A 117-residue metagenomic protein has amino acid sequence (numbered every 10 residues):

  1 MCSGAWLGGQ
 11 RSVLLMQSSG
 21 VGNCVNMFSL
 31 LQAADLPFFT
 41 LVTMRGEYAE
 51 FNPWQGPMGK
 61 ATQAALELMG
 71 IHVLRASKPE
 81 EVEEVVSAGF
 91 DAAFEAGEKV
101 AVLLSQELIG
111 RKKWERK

Functional and structural regions predicted by a protein language model:
M1-L41, R45-E47: Thiamine diphosphate
S3, S29, A64-E67, D91: Surface-exposed charge patches
S3, V25-N26, E50-P53, K112-E115: Short, well-ordered secondary-structure micro-motifs
M16-S18, V42-M44, L66-I71, A76-P79 (+1 more regions): Fold-independent oxyanion-binding glycine-rich loops and adjacent beta-strand/coil segments at enzyme active sites
G22-V25, A96-K117: Glycine/aspartate-rich loop-and-adjacent alpha/beta segment that forms the canonical ThDP
S29-Q32, G89-A92, K117: Short, solvent-exposed amphipathic alpha-helical segments in soluble enzyme and RNA/protein-processing domains
E47-F51, V82-V85, I109-K113: Short, well-ordered, mixed-charge alpha-helical segments that flank or form enzyme active sites
W54-A88, E95: Conserved thiamine diphosphate
